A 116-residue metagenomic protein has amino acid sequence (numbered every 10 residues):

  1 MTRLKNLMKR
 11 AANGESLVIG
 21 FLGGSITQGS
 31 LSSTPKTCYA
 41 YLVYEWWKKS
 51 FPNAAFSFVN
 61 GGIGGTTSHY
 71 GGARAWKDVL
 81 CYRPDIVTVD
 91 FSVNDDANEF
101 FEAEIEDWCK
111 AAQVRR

Functional and structural regions predicted by a protein language model:
M1-F21: Membrane/wall-proximal cationic-aromatic binding patches
T2, G24, T37: Flexible, active-site-adjacent loop/turn segments at secondary-structure boundaries
K9-N13, C38-S57, T66, Y70-R116: Alpha-helical cap/lid subdomain in secreted, periplasmic, or secretory-pathway luminal O-acyl-processing enzymes
S16-S32, G64-T67: Catalytic nucleophile-elbow at a beta strand-turn-alpha helix junction centered on a G-D-S/GDSL motif, marking
G29-Y41: Glycine- and acidic-residue-enriched helix-capping/strand-helix junction motifs
N60-G62: Residue-level recognition of beta-strand->loop/alpha-helix junctions
